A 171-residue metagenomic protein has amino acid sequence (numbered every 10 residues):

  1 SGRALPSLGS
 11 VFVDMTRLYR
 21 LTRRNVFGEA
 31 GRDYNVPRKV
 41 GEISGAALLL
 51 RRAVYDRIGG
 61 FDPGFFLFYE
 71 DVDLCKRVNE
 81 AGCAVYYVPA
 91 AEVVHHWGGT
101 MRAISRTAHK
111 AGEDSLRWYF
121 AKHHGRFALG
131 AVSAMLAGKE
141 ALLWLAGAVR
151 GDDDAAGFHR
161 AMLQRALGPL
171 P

Functional and structural regions predicted by a protein language model:
S1-I58: Acidic/His-rich active-site region of diverse nucleotide-sugar glycosyltransferases
G9-G28, M135-R160: Membrane-proximal basic amphipathic "stem/tether" segments
D33-N35, G41-G60, G64-E92: A short, conserved alpha-helix in the catalytic core of glycosyltransferases
Y69-V72, E113, L142, R160: Short amphipathic alpha-helical/adjacent loop interface patches that line ligand and macromolecule-binding sites
K76-D154: Active-site-adjacent helix/loop segment of glycosyltransferases that harbors family-specific signature motifs
A155-P171: Membrane-interface aromatic/basic loop that binds lipid-linked glycans or pyrophosphate carriers, typified by
